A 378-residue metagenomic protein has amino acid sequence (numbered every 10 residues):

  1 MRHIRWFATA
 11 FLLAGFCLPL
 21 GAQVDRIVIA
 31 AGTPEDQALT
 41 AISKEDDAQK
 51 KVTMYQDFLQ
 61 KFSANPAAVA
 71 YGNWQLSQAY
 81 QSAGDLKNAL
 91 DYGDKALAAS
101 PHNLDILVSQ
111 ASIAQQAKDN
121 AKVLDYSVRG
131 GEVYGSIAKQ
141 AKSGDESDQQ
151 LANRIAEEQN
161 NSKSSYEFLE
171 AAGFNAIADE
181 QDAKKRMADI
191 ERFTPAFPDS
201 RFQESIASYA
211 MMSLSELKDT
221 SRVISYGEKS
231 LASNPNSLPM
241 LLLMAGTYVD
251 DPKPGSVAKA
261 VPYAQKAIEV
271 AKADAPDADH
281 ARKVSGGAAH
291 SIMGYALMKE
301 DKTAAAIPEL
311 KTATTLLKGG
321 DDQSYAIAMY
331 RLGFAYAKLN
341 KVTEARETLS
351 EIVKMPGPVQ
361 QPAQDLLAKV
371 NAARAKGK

Functional and structural regions predicted by a protein language model:
P19-N73, D125, S164-K184, D365 (+1 more regions): N-terminal leader/linker segments that initiate helical-solenoid repeat arrays
R26-A30, Y166-F168, K283-A289, K338-K378: Terminal, low-structured helical/coil segments at or just beyond the last alpha-helical repeat
P34, K51, A68-V69, N103 (+8 more regions): Residues that mark the junctions of alpha-helical repeat units in TPR/alpha-solenoid scaffolds
P34-A38, N73, L107, E170-G173 (+6 more regions): TPR repeat positional signature
E45, A83, A117, E180 (+5 more regions): Structural motif corresponding to the intra-repeat A-B loop/turn of tetratricopeptide repeats
L59-Y71, E132-Y166, D179, T194-Q203 (+3 more regions): Flexible helix-coil transition and linker loops at the boundaries of alpha-helical arrays
Q78, S112, A178, M212 (+4 more regions): Residue-level recognition of tetratricopeptide repeat
